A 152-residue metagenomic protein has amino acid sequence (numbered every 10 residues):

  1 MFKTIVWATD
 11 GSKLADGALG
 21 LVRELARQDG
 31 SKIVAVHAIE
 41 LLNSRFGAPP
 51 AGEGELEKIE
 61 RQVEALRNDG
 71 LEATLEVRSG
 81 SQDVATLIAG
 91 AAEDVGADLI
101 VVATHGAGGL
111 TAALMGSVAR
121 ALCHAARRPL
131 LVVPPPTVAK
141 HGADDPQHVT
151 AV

Functional and structural regions predicted by a protein language model:
M1-E53, R67-L71, A125, H148-V152: Small/aliphatic-rich secondary-structure junction motif
A18, R45-A48, T86-L87, A112-L114 (+1 more regions): Short, well-ordered secondary-structure micro-motifs
L21, A51-Q62, L87-A89: Short, solvent-exposed amphipathic alpha-helices that sit in or adjacent to ligand/effector-binding or catalytic
E24, E93-H141, T150-V152: Gly/Ser-rich helix-loop-strand patches that form or flank binding pockets for ribonucleotide-derived cofactors
A38, G80, P135: Active-site loop/turn elements of alpha/beta-hydrolase fold enzymes, especially the short glycine-/histidine-rich
E72-E76: Rossmann-fold cofactor-recognition segment
R78-A85: Charged docking surfaces used in two-component/phosphorelay signaling
